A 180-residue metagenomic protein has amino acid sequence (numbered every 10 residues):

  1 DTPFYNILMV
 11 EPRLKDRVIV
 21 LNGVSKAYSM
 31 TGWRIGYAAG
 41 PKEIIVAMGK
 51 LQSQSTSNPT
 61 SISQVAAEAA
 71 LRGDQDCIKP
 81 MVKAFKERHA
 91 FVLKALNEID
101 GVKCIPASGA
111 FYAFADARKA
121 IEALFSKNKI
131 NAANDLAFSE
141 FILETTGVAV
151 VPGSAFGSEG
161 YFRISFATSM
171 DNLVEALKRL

Functional and structural regions predicted by a protein language model:
D1-L180: PLP-dependent class I/II
